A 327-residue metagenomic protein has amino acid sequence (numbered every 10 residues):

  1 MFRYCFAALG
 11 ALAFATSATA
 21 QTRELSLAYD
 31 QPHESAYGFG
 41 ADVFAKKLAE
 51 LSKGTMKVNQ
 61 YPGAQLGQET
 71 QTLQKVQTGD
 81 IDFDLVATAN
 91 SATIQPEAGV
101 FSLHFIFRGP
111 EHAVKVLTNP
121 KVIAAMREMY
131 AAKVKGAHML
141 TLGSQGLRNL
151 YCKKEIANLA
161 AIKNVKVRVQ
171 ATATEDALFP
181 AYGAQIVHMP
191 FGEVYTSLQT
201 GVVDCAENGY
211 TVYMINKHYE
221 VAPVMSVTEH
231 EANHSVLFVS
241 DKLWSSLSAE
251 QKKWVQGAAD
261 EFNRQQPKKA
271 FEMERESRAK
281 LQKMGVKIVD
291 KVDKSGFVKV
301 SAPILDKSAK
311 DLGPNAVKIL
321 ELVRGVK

Functional and structural regions predicted by a protein language model:
M1-F6: Bacterial N-terminal signal peptides that target proteins for export
A7-A8, A18: Cleavable N-terminal signal peptides
F14-A20: Sec/Tat signal peptide C-region and signal peptidase I cleavage site
Q21-A113, K121, E128-K327: N-terminal secretory/targeting leader peptides
